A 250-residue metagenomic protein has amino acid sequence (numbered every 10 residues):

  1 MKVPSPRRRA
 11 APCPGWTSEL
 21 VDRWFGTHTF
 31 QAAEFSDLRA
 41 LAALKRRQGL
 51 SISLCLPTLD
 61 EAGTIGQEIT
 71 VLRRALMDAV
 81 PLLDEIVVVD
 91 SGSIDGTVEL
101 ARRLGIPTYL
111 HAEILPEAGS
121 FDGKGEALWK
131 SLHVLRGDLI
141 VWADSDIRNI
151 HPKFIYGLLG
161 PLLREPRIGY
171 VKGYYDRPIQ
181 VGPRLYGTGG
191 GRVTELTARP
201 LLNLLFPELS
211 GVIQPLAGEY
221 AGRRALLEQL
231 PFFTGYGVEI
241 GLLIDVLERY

Functional and structural regions predicted by a protein language model:
K2-R74: N-proximal low-complexity "stem/linker" segments adjacent to membrane-targeting elements
S51-S53, E85, G241, V246: Cell-envelope/extracellular polymer assembly enzymes that use nucleotide-activated donors
D84, V98-E126, V134: Conserved donor nucleotide-binding strand/loop of the catalytic core
D90-V98: A conserved acidic beta->alpha catalytic loop
P116-K124, L128, I150-R224: Acceptor/aglycone-binding surface of glycosyltransferases and processive sugar-polymer synthases
I140: Short aromatic/hydrophobic "clamp" motif used to bind/position activated sugar donors
D144-I150: The conserved acidic donor/metal-binding loop of glycosyltransferases
I155, G222, L226-Q229, G235-Y250: A short, conserved alpha-helix in the catalytic core of glycosyltransferases
